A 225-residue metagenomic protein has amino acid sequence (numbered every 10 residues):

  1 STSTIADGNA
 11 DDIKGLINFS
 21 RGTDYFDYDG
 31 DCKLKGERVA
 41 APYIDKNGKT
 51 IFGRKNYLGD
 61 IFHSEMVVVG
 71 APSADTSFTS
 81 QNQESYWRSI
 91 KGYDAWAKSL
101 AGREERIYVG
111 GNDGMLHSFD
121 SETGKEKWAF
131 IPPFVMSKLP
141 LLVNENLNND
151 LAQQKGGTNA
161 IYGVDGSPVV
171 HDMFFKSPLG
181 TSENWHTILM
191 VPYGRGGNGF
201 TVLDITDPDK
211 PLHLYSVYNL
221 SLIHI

Functional and structural regions predicted by a protein language model:
S1-L222: A fold-level detector for beta-propeller and closely related beta-sheet-rich head/sensor domains
